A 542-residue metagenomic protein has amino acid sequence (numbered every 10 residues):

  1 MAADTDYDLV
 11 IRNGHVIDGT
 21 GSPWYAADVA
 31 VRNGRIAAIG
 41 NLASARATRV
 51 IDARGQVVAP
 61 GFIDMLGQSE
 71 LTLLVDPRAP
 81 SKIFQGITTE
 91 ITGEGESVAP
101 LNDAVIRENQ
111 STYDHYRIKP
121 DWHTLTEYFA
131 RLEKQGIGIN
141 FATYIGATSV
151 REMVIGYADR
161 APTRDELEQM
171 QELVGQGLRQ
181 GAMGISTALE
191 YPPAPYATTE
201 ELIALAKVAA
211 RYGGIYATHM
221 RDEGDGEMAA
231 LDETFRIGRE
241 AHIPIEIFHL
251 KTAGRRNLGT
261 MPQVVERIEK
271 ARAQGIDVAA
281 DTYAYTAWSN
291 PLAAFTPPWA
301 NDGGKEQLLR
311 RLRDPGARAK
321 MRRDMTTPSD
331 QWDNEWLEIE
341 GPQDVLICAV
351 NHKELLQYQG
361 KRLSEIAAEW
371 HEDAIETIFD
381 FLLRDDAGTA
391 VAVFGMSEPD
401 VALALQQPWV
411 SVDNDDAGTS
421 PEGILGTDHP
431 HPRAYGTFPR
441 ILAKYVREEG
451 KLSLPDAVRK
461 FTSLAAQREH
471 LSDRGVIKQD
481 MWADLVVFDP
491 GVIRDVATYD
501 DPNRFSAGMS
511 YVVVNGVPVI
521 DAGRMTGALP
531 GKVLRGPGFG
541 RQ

Functional and structural regions predicted by a protein language model:
A3-D8, V16-G61, D76: Histidine-rich, glycine-flanked metal-binding segment
G14, D314, L403-W409, N414-D415 (+4 more regions): C-terminal cap of metal-dependent C-N hydrolases
G14, V29, G34, G55 (+13 more regions): Divalent metal-coordination and catalytic microenvironments
V16-D28, T389-G395, D400-V401, E449-V458 (+1 more regions): Acidic, glycine-enriched loop/beta-strand segments at the rims of small-molecule binding/catalytic pockets
D18, E70-L71, S97-L101, S149-E152 (+11 more regions): Flexible loop/turn segments at secondary-structure boundaries
A45, V50-H123: Metal-associated gating/positioning segment near the N- to mid-region
Y128-L132, I137-N140, Y144-R164, E168-Y191 (+4 more regions): Active-site neighborhoods of metal-dependent hydrolases
Q176-T234: Divalent metal-binding pocket/active-site signature
